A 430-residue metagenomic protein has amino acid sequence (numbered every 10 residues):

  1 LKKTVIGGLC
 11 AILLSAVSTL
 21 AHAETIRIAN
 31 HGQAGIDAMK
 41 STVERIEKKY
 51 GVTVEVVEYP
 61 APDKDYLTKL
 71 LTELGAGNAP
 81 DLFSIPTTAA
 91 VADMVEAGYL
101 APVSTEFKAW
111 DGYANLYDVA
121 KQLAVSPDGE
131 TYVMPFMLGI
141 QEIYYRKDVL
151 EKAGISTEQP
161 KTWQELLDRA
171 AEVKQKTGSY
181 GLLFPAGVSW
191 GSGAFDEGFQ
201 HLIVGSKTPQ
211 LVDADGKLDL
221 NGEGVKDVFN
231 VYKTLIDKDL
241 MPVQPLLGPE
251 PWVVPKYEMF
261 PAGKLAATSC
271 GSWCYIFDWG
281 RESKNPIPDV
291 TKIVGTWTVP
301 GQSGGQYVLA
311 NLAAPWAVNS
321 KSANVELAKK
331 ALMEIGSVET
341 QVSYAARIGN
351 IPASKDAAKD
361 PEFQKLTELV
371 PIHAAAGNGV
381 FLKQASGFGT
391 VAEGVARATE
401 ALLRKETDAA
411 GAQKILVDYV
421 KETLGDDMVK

Functional and structural regions predicted by a protein language model:
E24, K48, A76, E151-A153 (+2 more regions): Extracytoplasmic/periplasmic substrate-recognition and gating elements
E44-L116, L123, K152-G154, Y257-A267 (+2 more regions): Extracytoplasmic "Venus flytrap"/periplasmic binding protein-like
T72, P80-D81, D111-V149, P300-G301 (+2 more regions): A structural signal for short loop-to-beta-strand junctions that line the ligand-binding cleft of periplasmic/secreted
P86-I140, L167, T177, G295-W297 (+1 more regions): Hinge/lid segment of periplasmic solute-binding proteins
S104-Y117, L182, A186-S189, G205-D227 (+4 more regions): Short, solvent-exposed loop/beta-turn-alpha elements that line the ligand-binding surface or hinge of extracytoplasmic
E130-F136, Q141, L167-L218: Extracytoplasmic/periplasmic solute-binding protein
R169-E172, D215-P249, G295, V299: Glycine-centered hinge/linker elements that transmit conformational signals in sensory and ligand-binding systems
K292-T298, A345-R397, A401, D426-K430: Long, aromatic- and glycine/proline-rich binding clefts that accommodate carbohydrate-like moieties
